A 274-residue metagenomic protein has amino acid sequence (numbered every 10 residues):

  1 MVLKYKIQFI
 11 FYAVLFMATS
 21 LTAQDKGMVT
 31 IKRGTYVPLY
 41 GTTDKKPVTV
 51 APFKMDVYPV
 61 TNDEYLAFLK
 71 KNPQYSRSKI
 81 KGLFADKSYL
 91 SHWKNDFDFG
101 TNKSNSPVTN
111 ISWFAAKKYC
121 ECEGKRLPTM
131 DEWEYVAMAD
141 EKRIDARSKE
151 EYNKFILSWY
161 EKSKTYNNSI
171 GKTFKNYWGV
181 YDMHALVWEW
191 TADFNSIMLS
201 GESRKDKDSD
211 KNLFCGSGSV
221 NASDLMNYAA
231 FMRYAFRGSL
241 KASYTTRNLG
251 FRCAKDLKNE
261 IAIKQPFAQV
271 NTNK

Functional and structural regions predicted by a protein language model:
V2-I10: Bacterial N-terminal signal peptides that target proteins for export
I10-A18: Bacterial N-terminal signal peptides
A23-D25: Boundary at the C-terminal end of the N-terminal hydrophobic targeting segment
M28-T35: Mature N-terminal segment immediately following signal peptide/propeptide cleavage in secreted/periplasmic
T30, N95-A235, A242, R247: Functional-site microenvironments in short loops/helix caps that host divalent-cation chemistry
T35, P52-S148, K255-I263: Active-site microenvironments of metalloenzymes and redox enzymes
P38-F53, N227-R237: Short, polar loop/linker segments at the starts of domains and inter-domain junctions
T246, R252-T272: Low-complexity, Gly/Ser/Thr/Pro-rich intrinsically disordered linker/tail segments
